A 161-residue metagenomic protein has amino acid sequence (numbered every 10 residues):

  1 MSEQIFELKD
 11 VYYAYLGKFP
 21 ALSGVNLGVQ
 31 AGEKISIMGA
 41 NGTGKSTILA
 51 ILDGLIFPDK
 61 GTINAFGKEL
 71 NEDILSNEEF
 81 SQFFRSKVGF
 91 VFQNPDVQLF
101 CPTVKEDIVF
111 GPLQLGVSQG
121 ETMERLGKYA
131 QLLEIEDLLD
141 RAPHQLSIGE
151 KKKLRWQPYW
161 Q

Functional and structural regions predicted by a protein language model:
S2-L8, Y12-G24, Q119: A short, flexible loop at the N-terminus of ABC-type nucleotide-binding domains that lies
M38-A40: The feature captures the beta-strand-to-loop junction immediately N-terminal to the Walker
D53: Helix-to-loop junction immediately C-terminal to a conserved catalytic motif
G61-D73, F84: Conserved ABC transporter NBD signature motif
D96, P102-L113, M123: Short helical segment in ABC ATPase nucleotide-binding domains corresponding to the A-loop/adjacent helical element
G120-L138: Conserved ABC ATPase "signature" region
A142-E150: Conserved ABC ATPase signature
